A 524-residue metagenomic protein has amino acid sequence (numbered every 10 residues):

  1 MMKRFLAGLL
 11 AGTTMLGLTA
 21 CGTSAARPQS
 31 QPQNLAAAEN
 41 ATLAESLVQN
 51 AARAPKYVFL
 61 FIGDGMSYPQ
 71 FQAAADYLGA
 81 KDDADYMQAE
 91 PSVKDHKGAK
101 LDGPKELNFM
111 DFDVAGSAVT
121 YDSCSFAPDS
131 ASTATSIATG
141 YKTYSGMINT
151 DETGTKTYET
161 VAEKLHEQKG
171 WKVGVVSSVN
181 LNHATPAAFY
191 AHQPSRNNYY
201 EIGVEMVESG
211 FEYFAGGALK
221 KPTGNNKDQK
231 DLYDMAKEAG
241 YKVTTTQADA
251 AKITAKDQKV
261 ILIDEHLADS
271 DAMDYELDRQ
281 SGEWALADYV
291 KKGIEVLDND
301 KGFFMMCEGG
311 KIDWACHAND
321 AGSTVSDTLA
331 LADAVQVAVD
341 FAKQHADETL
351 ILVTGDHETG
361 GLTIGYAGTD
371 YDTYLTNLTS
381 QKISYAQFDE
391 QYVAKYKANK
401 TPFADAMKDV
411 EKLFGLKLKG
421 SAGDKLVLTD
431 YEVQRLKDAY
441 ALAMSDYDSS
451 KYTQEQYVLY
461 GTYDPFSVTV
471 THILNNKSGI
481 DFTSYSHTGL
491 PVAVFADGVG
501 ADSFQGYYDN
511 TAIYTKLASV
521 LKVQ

Functional and structural regions predicted by a protein language model:
M1-F5, V335: Positively charged n-region of N-terminal signal peptides that target proteins for export
F5-T13: Sec-dependent signal peptide hydrophobic core
T13, N180, A218: Residues that line or immediately flank small-molecule/substrate-binding pockets and catalytic motifs
G17-A20: C-terminal motif of bacterial Sec signal peptides marking the signal peptidase cleavage site
G22-S24: Bacterial signal peptide processing site
L35-A36, N40-D76, I137-H166, W171-A188 (+3 more regions): Mobile, glycine-rich extracellular loop/lid and propeptide segments that shape or gate substrate/ligand access
A52-Y57, M66-T135, Y144, H183-Q524: A post-motif C-terminal structural segment
